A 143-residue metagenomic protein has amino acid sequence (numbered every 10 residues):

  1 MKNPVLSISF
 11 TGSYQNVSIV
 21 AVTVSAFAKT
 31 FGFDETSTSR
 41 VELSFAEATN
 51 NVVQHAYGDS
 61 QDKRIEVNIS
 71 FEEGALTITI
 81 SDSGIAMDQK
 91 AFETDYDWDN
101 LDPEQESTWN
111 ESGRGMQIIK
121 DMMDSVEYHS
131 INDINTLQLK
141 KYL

Functional and structural regions predicted by a protein language model:
M1-S7, V53-L143: Conserved beta-strand-loop-beta-strand hairpin that lines the nucleotide-binding pocket of ATP/GTP-utilizing enzymes
S7-S13: HAMP-domain connector/hinge
G12, F33-T36, S60: Structural signature of the histidine kinase catalytic ATP-binding subdomain
V24-A46, T108-W109: Conserved short strand/loop->alpha-helix "switch" segment adjacent to the catalytic nucleotide/phosphoryl-transfer site
K29, N50-Q54: Short amphipathic alpha-helical interface segments enriched in basic and hydrophobic/aromatic residues, used as
